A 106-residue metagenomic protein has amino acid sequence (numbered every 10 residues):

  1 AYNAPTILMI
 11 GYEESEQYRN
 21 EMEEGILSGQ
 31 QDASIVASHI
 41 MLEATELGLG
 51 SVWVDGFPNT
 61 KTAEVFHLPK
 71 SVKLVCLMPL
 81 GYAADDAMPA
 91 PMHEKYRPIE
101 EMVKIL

Functional and structural regions predicted by a protein language model:
A1-A33: Glycine/small-residue-rich phosphate/adenosyl-binding loop
E13-Q17, T60, A84: Short, charged/polar surface micro-motifs in flexible loops or helix N-caps
H39-I40: Aromatic/hydrophobic pocket-lining residues that form π-stacking "cages" and hydrophobic walls in ligand
A44: Hydrophobic pocket-lining residues that define ligand/cofactor binding sites across diverse proteins
G48: Structured binding elements
S51-D55: Short beta-strand segments at enzyme active-site cores
K61-L74: Short, electropositive alpha-helical surface patch
L77-L106: C-terminal helix-cap and adjacent tail motif
